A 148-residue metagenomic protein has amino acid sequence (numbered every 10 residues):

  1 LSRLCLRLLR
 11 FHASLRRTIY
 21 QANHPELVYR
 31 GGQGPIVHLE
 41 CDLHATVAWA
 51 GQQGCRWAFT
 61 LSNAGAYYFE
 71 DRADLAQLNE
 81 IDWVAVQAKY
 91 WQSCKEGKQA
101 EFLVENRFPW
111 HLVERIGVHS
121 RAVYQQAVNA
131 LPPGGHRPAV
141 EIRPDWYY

Functional and structural regions predicted by a protein language model:
L1: Short, conserved phosphate/pyrophosphate- and ester-handling motifs at nucleotide-, phospho-/glycolipid
L4-Y148: Active-site-proximal loop/hinge segments that shape catalytic or ion-binding/gating pockets
